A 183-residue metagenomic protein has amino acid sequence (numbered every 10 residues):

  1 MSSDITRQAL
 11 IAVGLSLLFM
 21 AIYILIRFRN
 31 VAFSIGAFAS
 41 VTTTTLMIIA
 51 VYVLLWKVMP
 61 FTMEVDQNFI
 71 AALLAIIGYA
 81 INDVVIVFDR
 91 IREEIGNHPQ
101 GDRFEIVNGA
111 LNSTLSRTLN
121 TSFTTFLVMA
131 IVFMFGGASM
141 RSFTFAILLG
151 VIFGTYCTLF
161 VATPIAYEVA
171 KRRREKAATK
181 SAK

Functional and structural regions predicted by a protein language model:
M1-A9, Q100-G136, F145, V151 (+1 more regions): Pore- and gate-forming transmembrane helices of large, multi-pass membrane proteins
T6-M47, V51, S122-F133: Internal alpha-helical transmembrane segments of multipass membrane proteins, especially hydrophobic lipid-embedded
S16, M20, L74-N82, G150-G154: Alpha-helical transmembrane segments of multi-pass membrane proteins
R27-F28, L55-P60, F135-G137, A170: Short helix-capping/hinge motifs at transmembrane helix termini and TM-loop junctions
A32-G36, D83-D89, E93, A138-R141 (+2 more regions): Short helix-terminus and kink motifs of transmembrane alpha helices, predominantly at the cytoplasmic interface
S34-R92: Hydrophobic transmembrane alpha-helices and their membrane-interface caps in long multi-pass transport proteins
N108, F135-K183: Hydrophobic alpha-helical transmembrane segments of membrane transport and translocation systems, primarily multi-pass
